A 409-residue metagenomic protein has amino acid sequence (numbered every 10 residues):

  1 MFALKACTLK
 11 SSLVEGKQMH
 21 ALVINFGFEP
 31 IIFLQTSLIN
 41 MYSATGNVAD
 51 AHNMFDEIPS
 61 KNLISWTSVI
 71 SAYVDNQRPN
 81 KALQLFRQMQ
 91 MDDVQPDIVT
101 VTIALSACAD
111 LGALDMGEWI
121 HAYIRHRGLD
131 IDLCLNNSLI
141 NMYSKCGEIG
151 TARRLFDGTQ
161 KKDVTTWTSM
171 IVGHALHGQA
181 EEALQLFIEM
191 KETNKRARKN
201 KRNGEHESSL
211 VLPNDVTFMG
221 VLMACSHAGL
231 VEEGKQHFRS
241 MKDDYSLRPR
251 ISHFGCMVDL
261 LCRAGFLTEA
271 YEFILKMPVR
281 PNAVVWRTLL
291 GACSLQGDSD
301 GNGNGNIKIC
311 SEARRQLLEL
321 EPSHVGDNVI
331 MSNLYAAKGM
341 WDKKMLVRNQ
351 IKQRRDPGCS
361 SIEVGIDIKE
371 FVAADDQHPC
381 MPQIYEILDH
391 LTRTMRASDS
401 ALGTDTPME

Functional and structural regions predicted by a protein language model:
M1-N62, S68-E409: Terminal (and in a subset, N-terminal) low-complexity or junction segments at the ends of helical repeat RNA-binding
